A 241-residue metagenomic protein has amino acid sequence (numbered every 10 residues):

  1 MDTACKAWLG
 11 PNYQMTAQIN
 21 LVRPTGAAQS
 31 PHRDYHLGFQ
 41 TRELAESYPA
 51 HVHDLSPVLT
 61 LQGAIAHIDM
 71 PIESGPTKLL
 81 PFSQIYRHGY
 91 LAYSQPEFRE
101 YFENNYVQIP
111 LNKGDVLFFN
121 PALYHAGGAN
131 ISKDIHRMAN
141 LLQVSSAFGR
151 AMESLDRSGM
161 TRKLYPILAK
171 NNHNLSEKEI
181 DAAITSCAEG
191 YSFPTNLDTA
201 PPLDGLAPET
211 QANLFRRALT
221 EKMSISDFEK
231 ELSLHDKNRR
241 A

Functional and structural regions predicted by a protein language model:
M1-K113, I131-I135, S146-P166, N213-A241: Non-heme Fe(II) oxygenase catalytic core, chiefly the N-lobe of the double-stranded beta-helix
P110-H125: Conserved metal-binding segment of the jelly-roll/cupin
G128: Conserved, well-structured beta-alpha core segment at the onset of a catalytic domain
Y165, N171-A241: Long, low-complexity C-terminal extensions of enzymes
